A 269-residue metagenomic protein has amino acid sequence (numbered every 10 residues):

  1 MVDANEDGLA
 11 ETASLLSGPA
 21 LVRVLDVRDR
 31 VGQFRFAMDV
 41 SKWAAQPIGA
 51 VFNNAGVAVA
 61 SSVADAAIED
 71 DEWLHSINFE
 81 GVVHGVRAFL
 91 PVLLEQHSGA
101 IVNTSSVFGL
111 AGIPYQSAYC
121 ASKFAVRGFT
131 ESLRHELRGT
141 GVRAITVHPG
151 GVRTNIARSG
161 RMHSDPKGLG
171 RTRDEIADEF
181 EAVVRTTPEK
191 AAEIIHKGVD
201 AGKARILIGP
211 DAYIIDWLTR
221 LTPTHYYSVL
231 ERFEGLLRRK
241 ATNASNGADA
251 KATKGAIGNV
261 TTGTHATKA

Functional and structural regions predicted by a protein language model:
M1-E11: Conserved glycine-rich Rossmann-like NAD(P)H-binding loop of the short-chain dehydrogenase/reductase
E6-D7, L25-R35, I68: The beta1-alpha1 cofactor-binding region of Rossmann-like NAD(H)/NADP(H)-dependent oxidoreductases
S62-V63, A67-W73: Substrate-binding pocket helix/loop in short-chain dehydrogenase/reductase
A64, A111-A118: Active-site loop immediately N-terminal to the catalytic Tyr-X3-Lys motif of short-chain dehydrogenase/reductase
V86, S122: Active-site helix of classical SDR
S106: Residue(s) in the substrate-gating loop at a strand-loop-helix junction that position the organic substrate next
G139-P210: SDR active-site lid
